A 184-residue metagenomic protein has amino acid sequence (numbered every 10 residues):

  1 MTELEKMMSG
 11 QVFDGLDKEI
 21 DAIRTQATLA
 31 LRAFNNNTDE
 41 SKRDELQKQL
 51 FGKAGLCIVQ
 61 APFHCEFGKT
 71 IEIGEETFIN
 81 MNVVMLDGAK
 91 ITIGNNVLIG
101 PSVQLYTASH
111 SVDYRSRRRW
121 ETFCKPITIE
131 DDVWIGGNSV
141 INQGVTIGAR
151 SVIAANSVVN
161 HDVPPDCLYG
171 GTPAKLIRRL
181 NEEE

Functional and structural regions predicted by a protein language model:
M1-L56, P173-R178, E184: Terminal amphipathic alpha-helical/low-complexity segments used for targeting or macromolecular assembly
F63-I73, F78-T146, T172-E184: Flexible, glycine/small-residue-enriched loop-and-beta-strand segment within the central core of proteins
V145, D166-C167: Extracytoplasmic/periplasmic beta-strand context in beta-sandwich domains, especially the cupredoxin/COX2 CuA-binding
I153, G171: Conserved G/P- and acidic residue-centered "switch" motifs that form tight phosphate/ATP-binding loops in soluble
V159-N160: Short hydrophobic beta-strand element within catalytic cores of glycosyltransferases and related nucleotide-activated
